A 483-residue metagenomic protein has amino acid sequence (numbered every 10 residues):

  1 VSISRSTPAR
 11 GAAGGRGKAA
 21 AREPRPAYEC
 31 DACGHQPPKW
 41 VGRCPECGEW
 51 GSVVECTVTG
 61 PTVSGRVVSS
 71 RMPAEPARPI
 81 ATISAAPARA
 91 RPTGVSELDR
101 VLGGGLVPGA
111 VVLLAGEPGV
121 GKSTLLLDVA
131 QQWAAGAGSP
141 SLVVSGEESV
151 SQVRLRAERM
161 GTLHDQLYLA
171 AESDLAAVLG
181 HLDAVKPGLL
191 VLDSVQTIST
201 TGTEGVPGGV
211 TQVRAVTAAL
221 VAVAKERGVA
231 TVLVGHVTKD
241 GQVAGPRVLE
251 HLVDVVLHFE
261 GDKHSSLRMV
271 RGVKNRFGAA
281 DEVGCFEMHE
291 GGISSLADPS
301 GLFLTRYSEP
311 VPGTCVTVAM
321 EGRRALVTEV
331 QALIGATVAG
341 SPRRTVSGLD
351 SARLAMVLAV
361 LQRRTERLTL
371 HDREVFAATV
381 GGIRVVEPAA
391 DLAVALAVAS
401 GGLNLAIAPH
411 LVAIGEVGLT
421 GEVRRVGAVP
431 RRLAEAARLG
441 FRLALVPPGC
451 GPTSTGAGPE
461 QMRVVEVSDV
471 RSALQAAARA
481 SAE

Functional and structural regions predicted by a protein language model:
V1-R25: A broadly conserved sequence feature marking short terminus-proximal activation segments in nucleic acid-centric
G17-L102, V107-L113, G119-Q131, G136-P140 (+3 more regions): Peripheral, non-AAA+ core regions of ATP-driven protein-machinery
E117, G146: P-loop (Walker A) phosphate-binding loop of NTP-binding proteins
S141-S145: Conserved RecA-like ASCE P-loop NTPase motor core of nucleic-acid helicases/translocases
E148-V150: Helix N-cap at the beta1-alpha1 junction of Rossmann-like dinucleotide-binding domains, i.e., the first residues
